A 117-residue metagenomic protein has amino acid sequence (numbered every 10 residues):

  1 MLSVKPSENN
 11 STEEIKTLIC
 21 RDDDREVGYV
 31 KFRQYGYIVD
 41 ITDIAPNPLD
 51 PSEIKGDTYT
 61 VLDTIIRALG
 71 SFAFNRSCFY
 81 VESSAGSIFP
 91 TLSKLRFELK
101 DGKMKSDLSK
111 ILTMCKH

Functional and structural regions predicted by a protein language model:
P6-N9, E14-I15, I19-Y35, E82-H117: Terminal substrate-recognition subdomain of acyl/acetyltransferases
E8, K55-D57, N75-R76: Short, contiguous strand/loop micro-motifs
R33, Y37-G56, G102-S109: Conserved acetyl-CoA binding element of GNAT-fold acetyltransferases
I54-S71: Conserved acetyl-CoA-binding loop-helix of GNAT-fold acetyltransferases
S71-A85: Conserved GNAT acetyl-CoA-binding A-motif
